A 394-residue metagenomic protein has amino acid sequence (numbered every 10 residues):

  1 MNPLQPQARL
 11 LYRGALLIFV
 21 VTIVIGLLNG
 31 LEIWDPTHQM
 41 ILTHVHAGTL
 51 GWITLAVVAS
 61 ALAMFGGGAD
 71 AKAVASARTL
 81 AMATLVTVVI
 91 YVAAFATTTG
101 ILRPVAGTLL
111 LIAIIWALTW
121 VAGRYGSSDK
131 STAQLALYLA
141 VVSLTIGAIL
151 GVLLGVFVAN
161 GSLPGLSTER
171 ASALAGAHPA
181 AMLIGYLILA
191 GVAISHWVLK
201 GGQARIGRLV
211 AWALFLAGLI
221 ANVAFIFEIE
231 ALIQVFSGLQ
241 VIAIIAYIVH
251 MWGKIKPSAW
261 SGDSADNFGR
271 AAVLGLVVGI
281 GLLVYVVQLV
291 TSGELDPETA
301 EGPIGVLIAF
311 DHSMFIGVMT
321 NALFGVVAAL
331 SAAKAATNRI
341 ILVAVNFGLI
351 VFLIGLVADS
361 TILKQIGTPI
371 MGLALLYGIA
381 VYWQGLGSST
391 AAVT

Functional and structural regions predicted by a protein language model:
M1-T394: Hydrophobic alpha-helical transmembrane segments of multi-pass integral membrane proteins
